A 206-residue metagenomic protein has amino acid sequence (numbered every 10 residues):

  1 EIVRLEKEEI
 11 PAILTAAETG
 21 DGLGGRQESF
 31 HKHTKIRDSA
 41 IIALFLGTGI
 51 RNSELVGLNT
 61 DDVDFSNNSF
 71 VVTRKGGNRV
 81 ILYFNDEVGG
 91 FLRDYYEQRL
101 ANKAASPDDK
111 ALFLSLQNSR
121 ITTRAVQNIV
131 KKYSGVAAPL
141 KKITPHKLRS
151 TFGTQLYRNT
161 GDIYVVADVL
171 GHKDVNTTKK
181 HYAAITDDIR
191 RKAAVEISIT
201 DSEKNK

Functional and structural regions predicted by a protein language model:
E1-K206: Conserved catalytic core of the tyrosine transesterase superfamily
